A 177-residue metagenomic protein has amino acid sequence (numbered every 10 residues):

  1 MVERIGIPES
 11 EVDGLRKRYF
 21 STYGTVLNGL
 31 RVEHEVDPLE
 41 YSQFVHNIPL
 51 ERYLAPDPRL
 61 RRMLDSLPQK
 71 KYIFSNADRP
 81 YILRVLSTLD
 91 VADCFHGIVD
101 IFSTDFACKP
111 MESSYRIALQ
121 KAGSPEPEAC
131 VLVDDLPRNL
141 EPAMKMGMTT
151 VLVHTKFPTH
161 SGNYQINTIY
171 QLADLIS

Functional and structural regions predicted by a protein language model:
M1-R61, P80: N-terminal helical cap/lid subdomain that shapes the substrate entry/recognition surface in HAD-like hydrolases
G14-R18, I48-E51, K70, F102-F106 (+1 more regions): Conserved short-loop catalytic and cofactor-binding motifs
R18, F44-N47, S66, I117 (+1 more regions): Solvent-exposed, charged/polar functional surfaces in cytosolic regulatory/catalytic domains
R31, D65-P68: Alpha-helix boundary recognition
R52, P56, F74, A107: Residue-level marker of regulatory loop/turn positions in helix-turn-helix DNA-binding domains and in histidine
R61, D65, Y72, D78-R79 (+1 more regions): Asp-based, Mg2+/Mn2+-dependent phosphohydrolase catalytic module
